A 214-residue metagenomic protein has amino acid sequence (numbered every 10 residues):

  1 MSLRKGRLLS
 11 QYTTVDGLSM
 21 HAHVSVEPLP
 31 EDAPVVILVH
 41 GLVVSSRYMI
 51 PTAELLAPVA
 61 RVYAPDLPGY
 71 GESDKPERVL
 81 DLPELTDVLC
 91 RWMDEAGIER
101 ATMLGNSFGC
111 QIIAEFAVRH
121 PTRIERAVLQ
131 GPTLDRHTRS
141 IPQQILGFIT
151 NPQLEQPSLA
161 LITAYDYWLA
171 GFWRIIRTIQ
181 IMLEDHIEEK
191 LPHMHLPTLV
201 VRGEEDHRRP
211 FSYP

Functional and structural regions predicted by a protein language model:
L18-E72: Conserved HGGG/HGGXW glycine-rich cap/lid loop of the alpha/beta-hydrolase fold
H40-L42, A101, G105-C110: Conserved alpha/beta-hydrolase "nucleophile elbow" surrounding the catalytic nucleophile
D66, T102, E125-V128, P192: Residue in the alpha/beta-hydrolase core beta-strand immediately N-terminal to the catalytic nucleophile
R78, Q111-R119, R123-E155: Flexible "cap/lid" loop of the alpha/beta hydrolase fold
P83-A101: Conserved acidic catalytic loop of the alpha/beta-hydrolase fold
L161-E189: Hydrophobic, aromatic-rich cap/lid helix
H193-M194, V200-R202, D206: Short beta-strand/loop motif that positions the catalytic acidic residue of the alpha/beta-hydrolase fold
H207-Y213: Conserved alpha/beta-hydrolase "acid-adjacent" motif
